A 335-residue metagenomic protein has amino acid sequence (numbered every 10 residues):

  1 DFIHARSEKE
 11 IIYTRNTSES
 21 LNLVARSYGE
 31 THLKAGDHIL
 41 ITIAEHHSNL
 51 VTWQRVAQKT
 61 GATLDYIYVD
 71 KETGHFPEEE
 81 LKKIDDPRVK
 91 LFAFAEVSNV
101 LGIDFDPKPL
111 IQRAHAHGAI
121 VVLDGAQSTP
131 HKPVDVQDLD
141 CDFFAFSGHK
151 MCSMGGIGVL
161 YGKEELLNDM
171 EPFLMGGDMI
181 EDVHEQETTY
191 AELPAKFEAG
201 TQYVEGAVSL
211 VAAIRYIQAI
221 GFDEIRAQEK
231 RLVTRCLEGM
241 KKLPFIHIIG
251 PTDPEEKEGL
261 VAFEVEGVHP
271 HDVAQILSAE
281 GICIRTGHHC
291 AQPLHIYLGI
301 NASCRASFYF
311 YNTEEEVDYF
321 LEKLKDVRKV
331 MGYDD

Functional and structural regions predicted by a protein language model:
D1-D335: Pyridoxal 5′-phosphate
